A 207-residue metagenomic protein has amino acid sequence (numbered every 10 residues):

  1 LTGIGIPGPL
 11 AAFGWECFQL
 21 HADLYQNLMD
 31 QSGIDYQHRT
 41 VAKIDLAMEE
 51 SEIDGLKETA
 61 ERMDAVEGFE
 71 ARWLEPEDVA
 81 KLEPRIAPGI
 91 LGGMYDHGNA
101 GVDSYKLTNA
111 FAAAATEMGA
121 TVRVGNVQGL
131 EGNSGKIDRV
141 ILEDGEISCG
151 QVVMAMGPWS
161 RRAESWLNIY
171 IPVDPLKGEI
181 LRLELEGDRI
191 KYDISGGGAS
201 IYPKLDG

Functional and structural regions predicted by a protein language model:
L1-L82, G198: Dinucleotide-binding Rossmann-like beta1-alpha1 core, especially the glycine-rich loop that anchors the ADP
L1-T2, L24, G33-T40, E146 (+1 more regions): Active-site substrate-recognition segment that forms the wall of the catalytic cavity or substrate channel
L10, E83, G132, A163-S165: Short glycine-/acidic-enriched loop or helix-start segments at secondary-structure transitions that form or flank
C17, G55, T59, E75-D78 (+9 more regions): Internal, well-ordered alpha-helical segments in soluble enzyme and binding-protein domains
D45-A47, I141, R182-E184: Short, well-ordered beta-strand micro-motif
L46, G129-L130, A199-P203: A structural signal for short hydrophobic beta-strand segments in well-ordered beta-sheet cores
M94-Q151: Helical element adjacent to the flavin cofactor pocket in flavoenzyme catalytic cores
